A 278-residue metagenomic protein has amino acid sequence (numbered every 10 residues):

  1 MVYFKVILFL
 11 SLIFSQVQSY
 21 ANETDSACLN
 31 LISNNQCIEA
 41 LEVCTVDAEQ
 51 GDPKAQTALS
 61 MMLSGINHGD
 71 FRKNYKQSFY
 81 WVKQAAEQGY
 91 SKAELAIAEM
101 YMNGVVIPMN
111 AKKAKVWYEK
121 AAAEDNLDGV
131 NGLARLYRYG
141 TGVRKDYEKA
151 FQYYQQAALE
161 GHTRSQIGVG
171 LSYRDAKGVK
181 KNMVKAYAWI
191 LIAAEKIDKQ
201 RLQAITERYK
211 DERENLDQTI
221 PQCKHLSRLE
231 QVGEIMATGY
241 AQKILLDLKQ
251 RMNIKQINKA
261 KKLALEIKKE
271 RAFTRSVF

Functional and structural regions predicted by a protein language model:
K5-S15: Bacterial N-terminal signal peptides
V17-Q50, K54-M61: N-terminal leader/linker segments that initiate helical-solenoid repeat arrays
T24, Q36, E49-D52, I66-G69 (+13 more regions): Short helix-capping/linker turns of helical repeat alpha-solenoids
A27, L31, V43, A58-N67 (+5 more regions): Hydrophobic face of amphipathic alpha-helices that form TPR/SEL1-like repeat modules and related alpha-solenoid
D47, M62, A85, M100 (+7 more regions): TPR/TPR-like alpha-solenoid repeats
R208, E214-F278: Terminal, low-structured helical/coil segments at or just beyond the last alpha-helical repeat
